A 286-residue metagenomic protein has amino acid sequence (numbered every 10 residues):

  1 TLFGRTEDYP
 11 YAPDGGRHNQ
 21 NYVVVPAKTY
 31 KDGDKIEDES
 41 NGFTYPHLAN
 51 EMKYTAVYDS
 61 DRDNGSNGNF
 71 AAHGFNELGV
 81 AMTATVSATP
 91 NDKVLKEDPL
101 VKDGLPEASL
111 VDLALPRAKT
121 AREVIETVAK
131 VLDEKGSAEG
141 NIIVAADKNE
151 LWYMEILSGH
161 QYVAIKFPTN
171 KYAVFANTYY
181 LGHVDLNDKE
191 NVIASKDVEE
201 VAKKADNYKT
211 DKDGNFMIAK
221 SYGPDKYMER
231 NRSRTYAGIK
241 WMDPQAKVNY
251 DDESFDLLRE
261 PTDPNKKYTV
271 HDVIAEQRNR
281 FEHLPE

Functional and structural regions predicted by a protein language model:
T1-P106, T127-V270: A contiguous strand-loop segment
K96-L100, S109-A118: Second-shell loop/turn segments in exported
V124: Extracellular glycan-modifying ectodomains
V128, I274-R278: A general structural motif at alpha-helix termini
R280-H283: Conserved active-site loop region of the serine DD-peptidase/beta-lactamase
E286: Substrate-recognition/cap regions that form aromatic- and gly/pro-loop-enriched pockets for small-molecule ligands
